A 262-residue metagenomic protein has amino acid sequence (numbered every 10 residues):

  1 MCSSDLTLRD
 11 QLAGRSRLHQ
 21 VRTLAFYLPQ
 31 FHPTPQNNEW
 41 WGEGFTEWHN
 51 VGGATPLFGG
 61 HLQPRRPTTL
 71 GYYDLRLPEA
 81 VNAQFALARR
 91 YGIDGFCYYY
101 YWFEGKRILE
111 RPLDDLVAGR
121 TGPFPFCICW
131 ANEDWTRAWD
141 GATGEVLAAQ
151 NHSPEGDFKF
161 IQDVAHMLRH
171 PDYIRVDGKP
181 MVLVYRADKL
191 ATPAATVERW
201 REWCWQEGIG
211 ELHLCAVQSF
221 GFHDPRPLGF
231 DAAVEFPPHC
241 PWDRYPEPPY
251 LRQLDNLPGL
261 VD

Functional and structural regions predicted by a protein language model:
M1-S3: Short, small-residue-biased leader/transition segments that mark boundaries at the very start of proteins
T7-A83: N-terminal regions that are enriched for targeting/export leaders and immediately downstream pro/stem segments
H19-P29, P35, T192-D262: Aromatic-lined glycan-binding groove of carbohydrate-active enzymes
A25, A88, G178: Conserved, mostly hydrophobic/aromatic
F31-P33, Y72-E79, Y99-R111, L190-T192 (+2 more regions): Acidic-and-aromatic substrate-binding clefts and catalytic sites of carbohydrate-active enzymes
Q63-P78, I93-E104, A142-E155, P180-A191: The substrate-binding groove and active-site-proximal loops of carbohydrate-active enzymes, especially glycoside
P78-I128: Aromatic-lined substrate-binding rim segments of carbohydrate-active enzymes
L116-G119, A149-R175: An active-site-proximal structural segment forming one wall of the substrate-binding cleft that immediately precedes
